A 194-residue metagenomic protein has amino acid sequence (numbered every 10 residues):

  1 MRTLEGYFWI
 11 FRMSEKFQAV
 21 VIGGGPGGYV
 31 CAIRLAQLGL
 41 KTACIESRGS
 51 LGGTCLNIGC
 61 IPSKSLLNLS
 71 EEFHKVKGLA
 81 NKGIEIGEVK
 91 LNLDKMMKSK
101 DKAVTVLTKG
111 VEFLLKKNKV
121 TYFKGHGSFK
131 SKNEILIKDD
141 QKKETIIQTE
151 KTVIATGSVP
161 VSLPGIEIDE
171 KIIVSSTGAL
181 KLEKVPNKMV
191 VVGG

Functional and structural regions predicted by a protein language model:
S14-F17, R34-V185: Glycine-rich flavin
S14-G25, N187-V192: Beta1/beta-strand and adjacent pyrophosphate-binding region of the FAD-binding site in flavoprotein oxidoreductases
G28: N-terminal Rossmann-fold NAD(P) dinucleotide-binding loop
V111-F113, V191-G194: Short flexible/disordered coil segments
